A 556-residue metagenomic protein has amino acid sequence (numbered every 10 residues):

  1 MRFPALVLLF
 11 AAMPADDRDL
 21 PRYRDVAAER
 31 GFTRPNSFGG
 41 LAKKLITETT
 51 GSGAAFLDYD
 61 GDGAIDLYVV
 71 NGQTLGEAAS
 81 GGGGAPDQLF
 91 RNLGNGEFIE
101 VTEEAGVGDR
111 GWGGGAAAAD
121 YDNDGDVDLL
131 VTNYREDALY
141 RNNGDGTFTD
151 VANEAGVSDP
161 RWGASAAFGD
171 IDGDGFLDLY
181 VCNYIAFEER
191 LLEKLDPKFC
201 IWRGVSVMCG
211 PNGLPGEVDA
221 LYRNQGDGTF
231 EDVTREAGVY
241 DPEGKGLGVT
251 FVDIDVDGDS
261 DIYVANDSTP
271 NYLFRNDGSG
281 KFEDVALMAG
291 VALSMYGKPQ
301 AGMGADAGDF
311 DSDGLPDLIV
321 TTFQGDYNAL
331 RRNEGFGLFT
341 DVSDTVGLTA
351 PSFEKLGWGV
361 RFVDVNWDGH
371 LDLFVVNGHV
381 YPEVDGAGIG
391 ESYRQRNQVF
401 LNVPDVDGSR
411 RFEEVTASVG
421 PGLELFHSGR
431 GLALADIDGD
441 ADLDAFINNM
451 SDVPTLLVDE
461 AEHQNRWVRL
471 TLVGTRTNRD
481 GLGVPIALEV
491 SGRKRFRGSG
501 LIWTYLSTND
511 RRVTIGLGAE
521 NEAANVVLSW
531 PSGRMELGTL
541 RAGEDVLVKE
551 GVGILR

Functional and structural regions predicted by a protein language model:
R18-R22, R30, G40-K44, L348-A350 (+2 more regions): Gly/Ser/Thr/Pro-enriched helix-cap/hinge segments flanking short amphipathic alpha-helices
R22-I46, G81, I99-G111, V151-W162 (+9 more regions): Short loop/turn motifs that recur once per blade in beta-propeller domains
E29-G76: Beta-strand-rich domains and repeat architectures in extracellular enzymes and scaffolds, especially beta-propellers
K43, G51-G61, R91, W112-N123 (+10 more regions): Beta-propeller blade termini
A64-N71, D124-N133, L179-N183, D261-N266 (+5 more regions): Hydrophobic beta-strand segments that make up the repeating blades of beta-propeller and related beta-repeat
V70-G84, I185-L214, V376-S392: Short, conserved, GDST-rich strand-edge loop motifs in beta-rich repeat architectures
D87-L93, V218-N224, R275, R332 (+1 more regions): Beta-propeller blade signature
V101-A118, T132-I171, V181-N212, E217-V218 (+1 more regions): Asp-box/WD-like beta-propeller blade repeats and closely related beta-sheet repeat scaffolds
